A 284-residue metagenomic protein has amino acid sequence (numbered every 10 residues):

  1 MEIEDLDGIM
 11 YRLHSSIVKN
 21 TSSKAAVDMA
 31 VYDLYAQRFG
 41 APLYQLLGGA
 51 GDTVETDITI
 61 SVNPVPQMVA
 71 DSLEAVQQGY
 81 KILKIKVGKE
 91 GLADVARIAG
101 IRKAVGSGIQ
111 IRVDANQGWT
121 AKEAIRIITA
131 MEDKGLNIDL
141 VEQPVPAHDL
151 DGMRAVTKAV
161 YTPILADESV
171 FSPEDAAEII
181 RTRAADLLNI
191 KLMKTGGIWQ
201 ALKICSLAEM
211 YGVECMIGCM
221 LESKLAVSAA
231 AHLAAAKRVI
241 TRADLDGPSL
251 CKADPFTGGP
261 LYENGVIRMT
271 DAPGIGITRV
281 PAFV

Functional and structural regions predicted by a protein language model:
M1-R38: Metal- or metallocofactor-binding catalytic centers and their adjacent structured scaffolds across diverse enzyme
I3-D7, P42-L46, I138-P144, C219-M220 (+1 more regions): Flexible, glycine/charged-enriched surface loops at secondary-structure junctions
Y35-A36, T157, A208, A234: A generic structural signal for well-ordered alpha-helical segments
Q37-P64: N-terminal small/glycine-rich loop or linker at the start of catalytic domains across soluble metabolic enzymes
A41, I60-V69, E74, G91 (+1 more regions): Active-site beta->alpha loop and helix N-cap motifs at the rims of alpha/beta catalytic domains
D52-T56, A75-I82: Gly-rich Lys/Arg/Thr-decorated short loops/hinges at beta-loop-alpha junctions or inter-strand turns that position
I85-A226, K252-Y262: Catalytic core of soluble alpha/beta enzymes
M220-V284: Flexible C-terminal active-site loop/helix
